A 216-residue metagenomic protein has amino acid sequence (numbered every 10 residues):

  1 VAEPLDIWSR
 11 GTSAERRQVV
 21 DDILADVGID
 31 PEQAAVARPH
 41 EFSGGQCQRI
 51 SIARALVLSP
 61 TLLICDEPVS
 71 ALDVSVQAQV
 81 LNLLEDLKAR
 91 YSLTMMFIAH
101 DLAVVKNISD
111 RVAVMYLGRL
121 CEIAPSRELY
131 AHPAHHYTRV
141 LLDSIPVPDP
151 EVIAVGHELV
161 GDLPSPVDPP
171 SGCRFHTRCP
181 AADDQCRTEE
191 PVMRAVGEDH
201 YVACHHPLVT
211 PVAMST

Functional and structural regions predicted by a protein language model:
A2-E15, I29, A124: ABC-type ATPase nucleotide-binding domains, specifically the catalytic core motifs of the NBD
A14-Q33, L142-D143: Conserved ABC ATPase "signature" region
R38-F42, Q46: Conserved ABC ATPase signature
V57-T61: A short, proline-enriched helix->beta-strand linker immediately N-terminal to the Walker B motif in ABC-type P-loop
L63-D66: Catalytic Walker B motif of ABC-type/P-loop ATPase nucleotide-binding domains
P68, L72, V76-A154: P-loop NTP-binding/switch modules centered on Walker-like glycine-rich loops
I123-T216: Short catalytic/signature loops enriched in Gly
